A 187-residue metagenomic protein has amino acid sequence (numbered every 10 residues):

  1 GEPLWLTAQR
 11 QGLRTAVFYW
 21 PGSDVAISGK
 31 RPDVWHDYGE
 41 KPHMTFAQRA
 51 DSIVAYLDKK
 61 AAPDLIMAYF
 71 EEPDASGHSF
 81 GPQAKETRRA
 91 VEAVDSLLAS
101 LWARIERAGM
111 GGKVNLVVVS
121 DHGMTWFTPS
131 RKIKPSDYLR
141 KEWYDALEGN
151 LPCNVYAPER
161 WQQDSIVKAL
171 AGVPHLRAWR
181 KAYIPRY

Functional and structural regions predicted by a protein language model:
G1-G81, P174-A178: His/Asp/Glu-rich, glycine-adjacent segments that coordinate divalent cations and/or stabilize oxyanion chemistry on
E2-W5, A47-V54, V91, D95 (+2 more regions): Extracytoplasmic/secreted envelope proteins and their assembly/folding machinery, especially bacterial periplasmic
D33-D58, L65, T87-S96, S136-C153: Acidic, His- and aromatic-enriched active-site or binding-groove loops in soluble protein domains that engage sugars
G81, K85, S96, S100-Y187: Secreted, luminal/periplasmic, and some membrane-associated catalytic domains that remodel anionic oxygen-ester
